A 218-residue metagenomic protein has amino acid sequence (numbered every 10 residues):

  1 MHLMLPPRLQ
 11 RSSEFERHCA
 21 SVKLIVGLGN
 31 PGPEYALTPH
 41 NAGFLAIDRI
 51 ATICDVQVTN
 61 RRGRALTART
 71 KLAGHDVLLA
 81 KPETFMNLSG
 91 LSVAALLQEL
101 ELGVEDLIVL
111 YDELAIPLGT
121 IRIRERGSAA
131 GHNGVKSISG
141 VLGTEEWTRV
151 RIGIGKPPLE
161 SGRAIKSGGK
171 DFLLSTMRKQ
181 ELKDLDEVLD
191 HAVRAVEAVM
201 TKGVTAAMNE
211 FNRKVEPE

Functional and structural regions predicted by a protein language model:
H2-A129, V135-R151, K156-D171, S175 (+2 more regions): Nucleotide and nucleotide-moiety/phosphate-recognizing core
